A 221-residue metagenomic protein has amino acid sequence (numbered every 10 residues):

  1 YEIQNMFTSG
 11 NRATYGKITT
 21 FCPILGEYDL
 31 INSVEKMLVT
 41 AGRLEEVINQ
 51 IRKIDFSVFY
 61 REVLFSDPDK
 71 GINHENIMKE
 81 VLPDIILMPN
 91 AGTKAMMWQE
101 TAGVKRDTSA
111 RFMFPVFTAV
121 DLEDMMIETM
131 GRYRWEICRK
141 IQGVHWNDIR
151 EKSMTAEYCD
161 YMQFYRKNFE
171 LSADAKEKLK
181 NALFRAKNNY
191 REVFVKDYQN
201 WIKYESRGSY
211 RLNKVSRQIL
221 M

Functional and structural regions predicted by a protein language model:
E2-M6, R12-N49, F56-M221: Active-site-flanking segments in enzyme catalytic domains
